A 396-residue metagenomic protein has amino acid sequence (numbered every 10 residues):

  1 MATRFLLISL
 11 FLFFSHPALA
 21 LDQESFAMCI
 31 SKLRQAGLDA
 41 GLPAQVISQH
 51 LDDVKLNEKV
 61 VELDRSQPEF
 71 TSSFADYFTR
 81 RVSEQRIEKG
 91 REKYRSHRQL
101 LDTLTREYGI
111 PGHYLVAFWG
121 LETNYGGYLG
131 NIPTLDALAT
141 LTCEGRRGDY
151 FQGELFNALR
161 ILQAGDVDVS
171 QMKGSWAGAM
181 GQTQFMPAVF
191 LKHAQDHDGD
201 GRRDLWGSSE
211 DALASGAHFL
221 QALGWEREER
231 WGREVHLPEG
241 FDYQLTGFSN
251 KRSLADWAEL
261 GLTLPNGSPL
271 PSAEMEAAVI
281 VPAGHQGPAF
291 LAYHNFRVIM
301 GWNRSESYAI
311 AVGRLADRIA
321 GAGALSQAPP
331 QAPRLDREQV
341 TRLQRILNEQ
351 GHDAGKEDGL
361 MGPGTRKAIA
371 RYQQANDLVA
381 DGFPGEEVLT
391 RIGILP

Functional and structural regions predicted by a protein language model:
S15-P17: N-terminal signal peptide c-region/cleavage motif recognized by signal peptidases
L21-Y108: An acidic, Gly/Ser/Thr/Pro-rich helix-cap/linker signature
S31-I47, D52-K59, R106-G109, G120-N124 (+10 more regions): Sec-exported extracytoplasmic/periplasmic mature domains
I47-F70, W119-T123, P133-D136, E234-E239 (+2 more regions): Acidic helix-start/capping segments at beta-turn-to-alpha-helix junctions
D76-Q221, W231-G232: Acidic/His-rich structured neighborhood in mature extracellular/periplasmic domains
V169, W176-G181, M186-G301, A309 (+1 more regions): Flexible, glycine-rich surface segments
Y293-E306, R314-G359, L395: Acidic, Ser/Thr/Pro/Gly-enriched interdomain connector segments
L335-V340, N348-I392: Short acidic, glycine/serine/threonine-rich helix-capping segments at coil-helix boundaries
